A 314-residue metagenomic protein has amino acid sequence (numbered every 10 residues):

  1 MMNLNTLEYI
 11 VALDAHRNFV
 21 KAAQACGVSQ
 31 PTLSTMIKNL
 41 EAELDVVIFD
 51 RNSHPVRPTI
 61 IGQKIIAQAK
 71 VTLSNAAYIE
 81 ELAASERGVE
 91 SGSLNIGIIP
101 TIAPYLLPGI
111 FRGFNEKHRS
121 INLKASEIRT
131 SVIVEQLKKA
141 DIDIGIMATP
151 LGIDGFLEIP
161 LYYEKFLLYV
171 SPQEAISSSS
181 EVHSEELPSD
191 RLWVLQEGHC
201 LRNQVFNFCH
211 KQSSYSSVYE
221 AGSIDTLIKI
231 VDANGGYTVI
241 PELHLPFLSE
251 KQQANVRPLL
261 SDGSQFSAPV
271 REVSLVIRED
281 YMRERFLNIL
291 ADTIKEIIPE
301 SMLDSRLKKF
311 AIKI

Functional and structural regions predicted by a protein language model:
V11-S29: Short helix-boundary/capping micro-motifs
E41-P58: A short LG(V/I)-centered, amphipathic sequence patch enriched for acidic residue(s) preceding the LG motif
S91-D154, A221: Central regulatory/effector-binding core of bacterial HTH transcription factors
L106, P258-L303: A late-sequence structural motif
R129-V134, K138-I142, M147-A148, G198-R257 (+1 more regions): Hydrophobic hinge/microswitch elements
I153-L192: Flexible hinge/capping segments at coil-to-helix
D154-P160, E164, S179, T226-D280: Beta-alpha-beta core module
D190-Q212, E242, M282-F310: Secondary-structure junction motif
